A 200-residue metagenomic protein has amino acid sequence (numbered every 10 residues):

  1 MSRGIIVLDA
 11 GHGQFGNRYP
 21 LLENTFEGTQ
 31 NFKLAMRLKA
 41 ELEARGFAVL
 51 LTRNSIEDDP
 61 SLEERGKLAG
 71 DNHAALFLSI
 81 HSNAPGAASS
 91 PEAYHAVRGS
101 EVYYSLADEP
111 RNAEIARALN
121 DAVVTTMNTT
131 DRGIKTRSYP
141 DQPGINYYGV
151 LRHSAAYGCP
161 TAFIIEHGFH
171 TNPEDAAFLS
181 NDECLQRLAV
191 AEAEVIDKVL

Functional and structural regions predicted by a protein language model:
S2-E114: Catalytic-core regions of hydrolytic enzymes
G4-V7, R18, N72, S79-A87 (+1 more regions): Active-site-adjacent mobile loop/cap segments within catalytic or ligand-binding domains
K33-R37, E43, E114-T126, A177-L200: Long, well-ordered alpha-helical scaffolding segments within enzyme catalytic domains, especially pronounced
A44, V97, T129, Y157-C159: Short, well-ordered coil/turn elements that cap or connect secondary structure elements
A48-L50, D131-R132, A162: Hydrophobic anchor at the start of a short beta-strand that flanks the dinucleotide cofactor-binding loop
E63-K67, A74, D108, M127 (+3 more regions): Short alpha-helical interface elements
N112-Q142: Active-site-adjacent substrate-binding region of metalloamidase/peptidase-like peptide-processing proteins
